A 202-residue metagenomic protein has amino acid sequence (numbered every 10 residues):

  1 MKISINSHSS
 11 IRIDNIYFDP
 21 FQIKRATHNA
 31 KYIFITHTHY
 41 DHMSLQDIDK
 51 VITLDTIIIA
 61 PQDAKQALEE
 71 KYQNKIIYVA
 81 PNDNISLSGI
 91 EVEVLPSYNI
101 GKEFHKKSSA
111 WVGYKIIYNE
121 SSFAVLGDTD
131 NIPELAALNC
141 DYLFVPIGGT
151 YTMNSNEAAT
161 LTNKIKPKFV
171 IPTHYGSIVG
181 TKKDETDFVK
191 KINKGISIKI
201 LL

Functional and structural regions predicted by a protein language model:
M1-H28, Y78-L138, M153, L202: Core dinuclear metal-dependent hydrolase active-site scaffold
M1-S4, Y72-I85, A136, A159 (+1 more regions): Binuclear metal-ion centers of metallo-dependent hydrolases, dominated by the metallo-beta-lactamase
Q22-A67, N139-F144: Active-site metal-binding motif and surrounding structural segment of the metallo-beta-lactamase
Q22-I23, T38-Y40, D63-K65, A80-I85 (+2 more regions): Short, acidic/turn-prone active-site loops that include or flank metal/cofactor- and phosphate-binding residues
N29-H37, K71-P81, G89-V92, D141 (+1 more regions): Active-site regions of enzymes building and remodeling cell-envelope glycoconjugates
F34-I35, E93-S97, V145, P172: Redox-cofactor binding/interface segments in oxidoreductases and associated redox assembly factors
I48-Q66, K71-I100, V112, T186: Portal/gating segments that form or line small-molecule/metal binding sites
K115-K168, P172-T181: Metallo-beta-lactamase
